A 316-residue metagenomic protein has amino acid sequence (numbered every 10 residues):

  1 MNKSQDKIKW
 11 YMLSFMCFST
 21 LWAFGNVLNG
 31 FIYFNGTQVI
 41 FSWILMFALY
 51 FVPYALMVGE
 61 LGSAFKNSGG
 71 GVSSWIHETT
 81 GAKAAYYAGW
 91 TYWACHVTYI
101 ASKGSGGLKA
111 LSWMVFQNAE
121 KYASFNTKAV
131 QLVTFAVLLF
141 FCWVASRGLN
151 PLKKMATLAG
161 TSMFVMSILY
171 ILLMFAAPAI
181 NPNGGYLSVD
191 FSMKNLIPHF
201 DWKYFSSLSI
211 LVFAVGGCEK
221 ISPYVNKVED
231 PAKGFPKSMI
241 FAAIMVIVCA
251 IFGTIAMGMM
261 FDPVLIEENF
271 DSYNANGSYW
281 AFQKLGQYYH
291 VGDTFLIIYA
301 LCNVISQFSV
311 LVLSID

Functional and structural regions predicted by a protein language model:
M1-L45, F51-G59, N67: Membrane-interface "cap" regions at the ends of multi-pass membrane proteins
D6-C17, F41, G81-C95, T134-V137 (+3 more regions): Select transmembrane alpha-helical segments in multipass membrane proteins
A23, Y50-Y54, V137, M166 (+2 more regions): Alpha-helical transmembrane segments of multipass membrane proteins
V27-L28, M57-V58, L208-P231, F235 (+1 more regions): Juxtamembrane interface elements at the cytosolic ends of transmembrane helices in multi-pass membrane proteins
Y33, V52-A64, S68-L138, W143-S146 (+2 more regions): Hydrophobic transmembrane alpha-helices that form the core helical bundles of multi-pass secondary transporters
Q38-W43, L158-S162, I221-M259: Junctions where cytoplasmic loops transition into the N-terminal start of transmembrane alpha-helices in multi-pass
S74-W75, G81, W113, S238-V312: TM-loop-TM module centered on a large, flexible mid-protein loop between adjacent transmembrane helices in multi-pass
L111, V130-Y186, G216, M239-I244: Membrane-interface loop-to-helix entry segments
